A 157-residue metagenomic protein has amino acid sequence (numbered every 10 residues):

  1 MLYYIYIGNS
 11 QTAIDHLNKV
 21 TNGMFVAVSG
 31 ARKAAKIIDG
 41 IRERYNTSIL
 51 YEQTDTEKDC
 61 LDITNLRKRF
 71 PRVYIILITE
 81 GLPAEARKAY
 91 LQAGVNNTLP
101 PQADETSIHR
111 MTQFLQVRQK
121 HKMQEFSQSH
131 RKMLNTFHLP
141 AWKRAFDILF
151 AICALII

Functional and structural regions predicted by a protein language model:
M1-Q11, L17-T21, S48-I49: Conserved acidic segment of CheY-like receiver
I14, K33-D39, R44-F70: Conserved phosphotransfer microenvironments
M24-K33: Short hydrophobic/Thr-rich beta-strand motif most characteristic of the beta2 strand and flanking loop of CheY-like
R67, K88-Q92: Alpha4-beta5-alpha5 "output face"
R72-L82: A short, hydrophobic beta-strand element within the central beta-sheet of small alpha/beta folds
I108-H121: Receiver (REC) domain switch/output surface
K132-I157: Transmembrane helix and adjacent juxtamembrane "hinge" segments in multi-pass inner-membrane proteins
